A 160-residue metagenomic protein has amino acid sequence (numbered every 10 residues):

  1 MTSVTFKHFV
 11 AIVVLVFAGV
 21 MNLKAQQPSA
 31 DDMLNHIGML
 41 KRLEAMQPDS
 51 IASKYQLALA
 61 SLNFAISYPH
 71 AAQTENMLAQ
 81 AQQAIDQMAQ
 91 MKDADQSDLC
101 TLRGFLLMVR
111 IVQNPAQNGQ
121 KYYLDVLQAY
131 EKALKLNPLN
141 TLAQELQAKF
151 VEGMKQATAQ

Functional and structural regions predicted by a protein language model:
M1-A30: Bacterial Sec-dependent N-terminal signal peptides
Q26-E44: Short N-terminal segments immediately surrounding and downstream of signal-peptide cleavage
Q26-Q27, M46-Y68, D93-N114, T141-Q156: Amphipathic alpha-helical repeat scaffolds of TPR domains
H36, T74-M77, A81, G119 (+1 more regions): Single-residue signature of alpha-solenoid repeat helices
S67-N76, Q113-K121, Q156-A159: Short coil/turn and helix-start
E75-Q96: Helix-adjacent hinge/juxtasegments
